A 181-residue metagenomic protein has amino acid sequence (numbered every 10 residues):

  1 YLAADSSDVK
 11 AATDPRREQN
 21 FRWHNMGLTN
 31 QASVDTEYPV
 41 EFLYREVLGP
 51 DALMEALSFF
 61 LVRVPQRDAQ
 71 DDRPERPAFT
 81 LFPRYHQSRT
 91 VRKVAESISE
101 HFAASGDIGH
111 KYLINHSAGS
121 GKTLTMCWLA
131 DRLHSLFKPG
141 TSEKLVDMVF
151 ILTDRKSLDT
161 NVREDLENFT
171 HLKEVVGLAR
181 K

Functional and structural regions predicted by a protein language model:
Y1-M148, S157-L172: ATP-dependent helicase/translocase motor core
L172-L178: Short secondary-structure junctions
